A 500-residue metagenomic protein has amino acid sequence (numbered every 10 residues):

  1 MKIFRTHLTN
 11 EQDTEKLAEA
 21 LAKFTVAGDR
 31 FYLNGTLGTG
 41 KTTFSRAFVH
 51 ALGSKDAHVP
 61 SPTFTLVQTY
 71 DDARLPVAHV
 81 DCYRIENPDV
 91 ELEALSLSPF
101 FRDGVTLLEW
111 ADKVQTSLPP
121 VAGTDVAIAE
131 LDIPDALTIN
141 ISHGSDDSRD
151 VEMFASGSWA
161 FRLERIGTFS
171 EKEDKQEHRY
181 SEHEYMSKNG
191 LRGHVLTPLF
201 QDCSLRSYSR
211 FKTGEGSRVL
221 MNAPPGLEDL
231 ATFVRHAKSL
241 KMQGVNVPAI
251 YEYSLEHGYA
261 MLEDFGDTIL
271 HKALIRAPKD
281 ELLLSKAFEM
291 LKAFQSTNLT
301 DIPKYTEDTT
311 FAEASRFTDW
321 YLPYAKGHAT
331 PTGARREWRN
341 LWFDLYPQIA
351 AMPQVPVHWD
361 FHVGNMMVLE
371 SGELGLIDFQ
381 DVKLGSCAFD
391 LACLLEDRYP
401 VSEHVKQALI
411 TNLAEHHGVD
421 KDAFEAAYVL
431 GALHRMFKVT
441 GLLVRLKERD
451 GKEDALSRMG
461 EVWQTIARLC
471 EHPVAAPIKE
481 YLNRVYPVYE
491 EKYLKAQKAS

Functional and structural regions predicted by a protein language model:
K2-F4, S96-Q176: Short phosphate-coordinating micro-motif centered on Lys-Gly-acidic
V59, T63, Q68-W110: Conserved nucleotide-sensing/catalytic segment adjacent to the nucleotide-binding pocket in NTP-handling enzymes
S158-Y259, V355, L369-G375, R484-S500: Conserved NTP-binding catalytic cores of kinases and kinase-like/nucleotidyltransferase enzymes across multiple kinase
E182, L299-K304, D308-T309, E313-P356 (+1 more regions): An alpha-helical support segment within catalytic cores of ATP-dependent transferases
L205-T309, R316, K326-A329, A350-A351: ATP-binding pocket architecture of kinase catalytic cores
S207-K212, L220, F294, F343-F389: Active-site acidic catalytic loop and adjacent metal/ATP-binding pocket of ATP-dependent phosphoryl transfer enzymes
R316-A325, C387-D420, L433-G451, V462-C470: Active-site activation/catalytic loop segments of kinase-like enzymes and analogous catalytic loops in related
G441-S500: ATP/Mg2+ or Mg2+-diphosphate-binding catalytic cores that bind nucleotide phosphates or diphosphates via glycine-rich
